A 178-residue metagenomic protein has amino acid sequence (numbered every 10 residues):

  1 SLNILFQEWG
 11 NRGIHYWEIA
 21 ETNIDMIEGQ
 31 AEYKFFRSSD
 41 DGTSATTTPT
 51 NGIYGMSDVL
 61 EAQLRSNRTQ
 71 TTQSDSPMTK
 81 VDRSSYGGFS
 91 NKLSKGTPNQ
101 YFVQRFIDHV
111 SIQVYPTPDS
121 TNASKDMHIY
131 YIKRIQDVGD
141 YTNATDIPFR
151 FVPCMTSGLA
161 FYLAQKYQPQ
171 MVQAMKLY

Functional and structural regions predicted by a protein language model:
S1-Y178: Glycine-enriched, solvent-exposed interface loops adjoining structured elements
